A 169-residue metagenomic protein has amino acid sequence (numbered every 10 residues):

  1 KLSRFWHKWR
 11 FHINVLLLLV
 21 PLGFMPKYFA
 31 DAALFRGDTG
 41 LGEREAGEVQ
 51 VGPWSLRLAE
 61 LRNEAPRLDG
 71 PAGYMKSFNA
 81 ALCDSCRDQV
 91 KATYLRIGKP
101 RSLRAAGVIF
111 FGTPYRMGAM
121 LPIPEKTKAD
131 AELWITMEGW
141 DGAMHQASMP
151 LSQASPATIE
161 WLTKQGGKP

Functional and structural regions predicted by a protein language model:
K1-W6: N-terminal Lys/Arg-rich, disordered targeting/topogenic segments
K8-F29: Hydrophobic membrane-insertion alpha-helices, especially the h-region of bacterial N-terminal signal peptides
D31-M75, A105-F111: Transition segment at domain starts
L41-E48, L151-P169: Extracytoplasmic/periplasmic copper-protein system
R62-E64, F111-P114, P150-S155: A short, sequence-level motif marking secondary-structure junctions
N79-T127: Structured, soluble extracytoplasmic/luminal domains of envelope-associated proteins
D130-W134: Short, conserved beta-strand segments of beta-strand-rich sandwich/propeller modules, principally
G139-Q146: Short acidic/polar inter-strand loop motif in beta-rich domains
